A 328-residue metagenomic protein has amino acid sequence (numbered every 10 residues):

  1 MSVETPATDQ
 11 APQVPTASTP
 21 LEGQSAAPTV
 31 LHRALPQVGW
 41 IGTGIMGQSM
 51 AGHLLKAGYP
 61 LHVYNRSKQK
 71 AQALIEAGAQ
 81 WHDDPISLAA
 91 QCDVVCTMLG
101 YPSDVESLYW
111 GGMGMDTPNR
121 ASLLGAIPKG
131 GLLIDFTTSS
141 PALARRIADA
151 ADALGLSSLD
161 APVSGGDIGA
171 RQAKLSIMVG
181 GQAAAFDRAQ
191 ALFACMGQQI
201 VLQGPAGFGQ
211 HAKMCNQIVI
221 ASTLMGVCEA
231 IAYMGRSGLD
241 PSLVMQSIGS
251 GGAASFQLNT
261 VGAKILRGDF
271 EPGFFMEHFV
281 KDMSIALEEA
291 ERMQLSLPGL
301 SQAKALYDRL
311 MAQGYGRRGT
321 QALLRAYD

Functional and structural regions predicted by a protein language model:
S2-T97, A126, G131, D167: NAD(P)+-binding Rossmann beta1-loop-alpha1 motif at the extreme N-terminus of oxidoreductases
M50-A51, K70, I147, L192 (+1 more regions): Hydrophobic residues within alpha-helices that form the first helical element adjacent to the glycine-rich loop
S67, Y101, Q182: Residues in the short beta-alpha loop(s) of Rossmann-like NAD(P)-binding domains
P85-T97, Y101-L156: Rossmann-fold NAD(P) dinucleotide-binding segment
T97, A173, I177-G180, V201 (+4 more regions): Active-site-proximal catalytic alpha-helix in oxidoreductases
W110, T138-A221: Rossmann-fold dinucleotide-binding core
Q210, A254-G319: Interdomain hinge/lid region at the active-site interface of Rossmann-like NAD(P)-dependent oxidoreductases
